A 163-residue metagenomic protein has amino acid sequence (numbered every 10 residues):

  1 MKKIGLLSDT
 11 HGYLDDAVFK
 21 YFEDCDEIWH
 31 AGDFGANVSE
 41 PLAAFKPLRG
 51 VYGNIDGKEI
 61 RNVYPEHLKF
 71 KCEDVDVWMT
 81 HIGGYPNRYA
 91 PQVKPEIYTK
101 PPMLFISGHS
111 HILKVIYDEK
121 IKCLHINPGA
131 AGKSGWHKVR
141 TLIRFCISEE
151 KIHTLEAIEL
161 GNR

Functional and structural regions predicted by a protein language model:
M1-L48, G57-D74, K138-T141, R163: N-terminal active-site segment of His-dependent metallophosphoesterases
L6-S8, E27-D33, R49-N54, W78-H81 (+2 more regions): Active-site neighborhood of phospho(di)ester-bond hydrolases with catalytic His/Asp-centered motifs
H11, G35, I55, P86 (+3 more regions): Residue-level detector of flexible, active-site-proximal loop/helix-junction positions within diverse enzyme catalytic
L14, V38-A44, I55-K120: Acidic, His/Gly-enriched loop-helix segments that form or flank divalent-metal centers in metallo-dependent hydrolases
R49, N87-K151, L155: Conserved beta-sheet core of the metallophosphoesterase superfamily
C72, I82, P128-A130, I147 (+1 more regions): Active-site donor-binding loop signature of nucleotide-sugar glycosyltransferases
L155-R163: Short, solvent-exposed aromatic-acidic interface loops
